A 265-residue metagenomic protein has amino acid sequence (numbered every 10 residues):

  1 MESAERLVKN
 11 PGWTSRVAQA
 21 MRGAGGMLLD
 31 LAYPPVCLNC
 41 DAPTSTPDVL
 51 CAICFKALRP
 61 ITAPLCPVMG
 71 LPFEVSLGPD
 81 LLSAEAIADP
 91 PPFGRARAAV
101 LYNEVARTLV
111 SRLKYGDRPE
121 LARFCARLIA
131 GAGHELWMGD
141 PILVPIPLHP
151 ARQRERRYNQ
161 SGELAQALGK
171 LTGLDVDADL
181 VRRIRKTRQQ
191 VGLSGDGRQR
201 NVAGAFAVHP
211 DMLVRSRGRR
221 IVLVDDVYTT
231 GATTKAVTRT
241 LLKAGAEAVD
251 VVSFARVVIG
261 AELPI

Functional and structural regions predicted by a protein language model:
M1-I265: Glycine-rich phosphate/pyrophosphate-handling loop used in enzymes and phosphotransfer proteins
